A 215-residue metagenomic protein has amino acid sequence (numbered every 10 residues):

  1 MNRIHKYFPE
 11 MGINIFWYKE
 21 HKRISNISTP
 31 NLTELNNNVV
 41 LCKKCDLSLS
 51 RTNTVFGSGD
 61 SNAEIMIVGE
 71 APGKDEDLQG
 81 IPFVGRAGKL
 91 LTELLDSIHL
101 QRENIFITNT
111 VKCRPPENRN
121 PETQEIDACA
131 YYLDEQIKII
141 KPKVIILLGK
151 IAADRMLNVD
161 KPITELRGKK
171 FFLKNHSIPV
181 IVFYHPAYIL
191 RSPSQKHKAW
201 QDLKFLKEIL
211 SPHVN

Functional and structural regions predicted by a protein language model:
N2-N215: A polyanion-binding, active-site-adjacent surface
